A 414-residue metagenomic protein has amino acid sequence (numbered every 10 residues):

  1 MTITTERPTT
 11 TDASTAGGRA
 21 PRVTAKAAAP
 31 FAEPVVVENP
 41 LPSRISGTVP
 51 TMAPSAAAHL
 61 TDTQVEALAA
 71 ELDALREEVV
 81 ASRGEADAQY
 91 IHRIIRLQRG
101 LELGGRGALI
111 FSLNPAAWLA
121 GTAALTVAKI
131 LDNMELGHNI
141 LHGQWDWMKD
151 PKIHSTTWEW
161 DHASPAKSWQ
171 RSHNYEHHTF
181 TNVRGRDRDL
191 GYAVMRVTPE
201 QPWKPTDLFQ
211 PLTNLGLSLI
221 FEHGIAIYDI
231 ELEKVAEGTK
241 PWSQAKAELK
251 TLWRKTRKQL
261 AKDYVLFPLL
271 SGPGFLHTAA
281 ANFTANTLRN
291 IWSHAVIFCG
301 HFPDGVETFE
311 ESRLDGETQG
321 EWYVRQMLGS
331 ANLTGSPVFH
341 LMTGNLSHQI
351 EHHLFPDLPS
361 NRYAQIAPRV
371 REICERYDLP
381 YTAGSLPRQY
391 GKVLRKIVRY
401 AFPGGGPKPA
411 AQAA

Functional and structural regions predicted by a protein language model:
M1-A25: N-terminal acidic, proline/glycine-rich, low-complexity intrinsically disordered segments
R19-G47: Long, low-complexity intrinsically disordered regions
P42-G104: Low-complexity, highly charged intrinsically disordered N-terminal segments that act as targeting/localization
A88-N133, L208-H223, A247-A295: Alpha-helical bilayer-embedded segments of polytopic membrane proteins, i.e., transmembrane/intramembrane helices
A116, N290, H294, H301-E307 (+3 more regions): Flexible loop/turn segments at secondary-structure boundaries
V127-A247, L314-G404: Membrane-embedded catalytic scaffold of the fatty acid hydroxylase/desaturase
P268-L269, A280-T318, V398, P403: Extended hydrophobic/aromatic segments used for targeting, binding, or gating
Y377, G405-A414: Acidic, carboxylate-rich catalytic segments that either coordinate divalent cations
